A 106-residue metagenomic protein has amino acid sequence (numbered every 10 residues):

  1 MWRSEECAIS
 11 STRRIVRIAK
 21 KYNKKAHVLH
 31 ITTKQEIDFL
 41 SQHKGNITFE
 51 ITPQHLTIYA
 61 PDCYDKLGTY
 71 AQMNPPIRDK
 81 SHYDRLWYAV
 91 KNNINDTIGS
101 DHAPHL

Functional and structural regions predicted by a protein language model:
M1-I98: Histidine/acidic residue-rich metal-binding segments in metalloenzymes
S100-L106: Active-site anion/phosphate-binding pocket segments in diverse small-molecule metabolic enzymes
